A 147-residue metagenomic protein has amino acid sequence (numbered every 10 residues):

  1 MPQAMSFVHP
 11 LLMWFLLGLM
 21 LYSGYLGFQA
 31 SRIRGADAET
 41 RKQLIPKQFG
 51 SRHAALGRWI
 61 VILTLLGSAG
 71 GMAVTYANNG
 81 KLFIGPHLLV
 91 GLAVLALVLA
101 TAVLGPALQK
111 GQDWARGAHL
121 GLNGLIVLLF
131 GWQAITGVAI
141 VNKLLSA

Functional and structural regions predicted by a protein language model:
M1-A147: Membrane-embedded alpha-helical bundles that constitute the cytochrome b-like, heme-associated redox core of multi-pass
